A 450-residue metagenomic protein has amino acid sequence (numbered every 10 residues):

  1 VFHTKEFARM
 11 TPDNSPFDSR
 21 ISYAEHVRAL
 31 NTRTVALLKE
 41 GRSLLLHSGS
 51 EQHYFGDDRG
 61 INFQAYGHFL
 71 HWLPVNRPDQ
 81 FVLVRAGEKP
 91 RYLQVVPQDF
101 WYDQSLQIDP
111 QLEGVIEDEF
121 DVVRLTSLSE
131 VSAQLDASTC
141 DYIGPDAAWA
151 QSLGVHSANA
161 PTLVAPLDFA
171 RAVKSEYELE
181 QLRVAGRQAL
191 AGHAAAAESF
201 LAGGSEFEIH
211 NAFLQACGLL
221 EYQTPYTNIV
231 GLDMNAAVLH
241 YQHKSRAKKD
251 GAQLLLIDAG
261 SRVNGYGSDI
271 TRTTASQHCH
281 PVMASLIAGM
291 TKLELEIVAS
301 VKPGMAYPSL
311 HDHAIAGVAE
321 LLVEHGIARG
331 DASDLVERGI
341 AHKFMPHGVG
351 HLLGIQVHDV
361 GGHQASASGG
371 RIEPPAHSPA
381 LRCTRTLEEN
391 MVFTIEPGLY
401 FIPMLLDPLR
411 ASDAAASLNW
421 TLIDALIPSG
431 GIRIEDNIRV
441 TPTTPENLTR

Functional and structural regions predicted by a protein language model:
F2-R450: Active-site neighborhoods and metal-handling regions in enzymes and metal-associated proteins
